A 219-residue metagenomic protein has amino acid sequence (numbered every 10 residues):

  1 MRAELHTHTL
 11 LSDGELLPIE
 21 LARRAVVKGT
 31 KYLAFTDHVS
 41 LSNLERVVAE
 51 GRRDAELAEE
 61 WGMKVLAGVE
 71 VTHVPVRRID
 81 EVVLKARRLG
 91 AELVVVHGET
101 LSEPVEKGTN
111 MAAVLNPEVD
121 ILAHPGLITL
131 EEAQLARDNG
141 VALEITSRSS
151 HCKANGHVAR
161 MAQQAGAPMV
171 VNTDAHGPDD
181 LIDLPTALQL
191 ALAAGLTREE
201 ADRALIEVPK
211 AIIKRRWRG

Functional and structural regions predicted by a protein language model:
R2-S12, F35-H38, P125: Histidine-centered catalytic micro-motifs
H8, V39-S40, E70-T72, E99 (+2 more regions): Catalytic metal-binding/acid-base residues of hydrolase active sites
L21-A25, A86, A113-N116, A136 (+2 more regions): Generic structural signal for hydrophobic
H38, A167-L181: Short acidic/histidine-rich active-site segments
L44-I145, A154-G156, I213-G219: Extended substrate/RNA-proximal surfaces in nucleic-acid metabolism proteins
E56-M63, A165-A167, A194-E199: Short helix-capping segments at alpha-helix termini
Q189-G219: Mid-to-C-terminal alpha-helical segments outside catalytic/metal-binding sites
